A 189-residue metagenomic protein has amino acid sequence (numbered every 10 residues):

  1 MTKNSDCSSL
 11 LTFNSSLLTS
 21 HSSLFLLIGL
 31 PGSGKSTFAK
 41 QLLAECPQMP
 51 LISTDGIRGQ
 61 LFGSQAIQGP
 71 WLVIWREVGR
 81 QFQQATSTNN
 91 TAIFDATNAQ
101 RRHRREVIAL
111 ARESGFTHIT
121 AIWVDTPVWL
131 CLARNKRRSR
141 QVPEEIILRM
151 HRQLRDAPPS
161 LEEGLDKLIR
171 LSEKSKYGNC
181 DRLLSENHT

Functional and structural regions predicted by a protein language model:
M1-T2, S8-S22, R182: Short, basic, low-complexity termini and linkers enriched in Ser/Thr/Gly/Pro that act as targeting/leader peptides
S22-L24, I28, S33, Q41 (+1 more regions): Conserved GTP-binding G-domain of TRAFAC-class P-loop NTPases and closely related GTPase folds
F25, I52, A92-F94: Hydrophobic positions in the central parallel beta-sheet of the AAA+
S33-N90, R102: Conserved substrate/cofactor phosphate-moiety recognition/catalytic segment in nucleotide-dependent phosphotransferases
L51, I119-A121, K167-R170: Conserved beta-strand scaffold positions in the cores of enzyme catalytic domains, especially in NTP/NDP-utilizing
Q60, N98-R140, Q153, P158: ATP-dependent NMP and nucleoside kinases share a basic, alpha-helical "lid"
Q68-W75, T97, R140, E144-I147: Flexible, glycine- and charge-enriched loops at secondary-structure boundaries
T88-A92, G115-F116: Short, surface-exposed connector motifs at secondary-structure boundaries
